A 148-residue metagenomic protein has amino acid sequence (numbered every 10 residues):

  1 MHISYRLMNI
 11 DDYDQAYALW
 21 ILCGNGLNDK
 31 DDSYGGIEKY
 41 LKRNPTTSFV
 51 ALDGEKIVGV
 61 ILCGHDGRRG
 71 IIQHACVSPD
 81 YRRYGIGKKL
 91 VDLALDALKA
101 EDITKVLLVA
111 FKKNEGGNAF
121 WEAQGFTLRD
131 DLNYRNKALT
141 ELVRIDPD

Functional and structural regions predicted by a protein language model:
M1-D11, E141-D148: Conserved N-terminal entry element of GNAT/NAT acetyltransferase domains
L7-Q73, A97, R129-D130, T140: Acetyl-CoA-dependent GNAT
N9-D12, S78, N114: Acidic/polar helix N-cap motif
L52, A75-R82, A110-F111: A short, internal acetyl-CoA/4′-phosphopantetheine-binding micro-motif in the GNAT/acyltransferase core
V77, R83-D96, A123: Conserved acetyl-CoA-binding loop-helix of GNAT-fold acetyltransferases
L98-A110: Conserved GNAT acetyl-CoA-binding A-motif
L108-G117, N136: Conserved beta-strand-loop-alpha-helix junction that forms the acyl-donor binding cleft
E122-D131: Conserved acetyl-CoA-binding loop of GNAT-fold acetyltransferases
